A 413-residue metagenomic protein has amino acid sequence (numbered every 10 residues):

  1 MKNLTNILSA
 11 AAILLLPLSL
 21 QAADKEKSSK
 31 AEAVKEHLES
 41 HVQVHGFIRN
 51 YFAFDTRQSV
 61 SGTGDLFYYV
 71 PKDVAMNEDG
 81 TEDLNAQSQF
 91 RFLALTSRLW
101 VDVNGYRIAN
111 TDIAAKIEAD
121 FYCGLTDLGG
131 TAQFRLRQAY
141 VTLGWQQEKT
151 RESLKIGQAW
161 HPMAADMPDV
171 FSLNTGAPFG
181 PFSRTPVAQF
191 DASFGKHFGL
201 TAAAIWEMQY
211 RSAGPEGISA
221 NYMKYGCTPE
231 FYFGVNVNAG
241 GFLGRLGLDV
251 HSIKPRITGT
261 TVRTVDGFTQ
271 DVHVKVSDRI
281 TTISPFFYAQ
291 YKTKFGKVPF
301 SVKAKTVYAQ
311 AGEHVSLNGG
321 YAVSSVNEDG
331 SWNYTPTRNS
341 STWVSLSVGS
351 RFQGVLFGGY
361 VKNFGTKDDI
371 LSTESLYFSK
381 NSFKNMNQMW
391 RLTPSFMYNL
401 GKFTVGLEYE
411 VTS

Functional and structural regions predicted by a protein language model:
M1-K35: Cleavable N-terminal export/targeting peptides
K25-V44, A114-E118, D249-H251, R279-F295 (+1 more regions): Transmembrane beta-barrel strand/turn architecture of Gram-negative outer membrane proteins
K27-S29, D79-A86, V170-L173, P215-S219 (+3 more regions): Extracytoplasmic loops and strand-loop junctions of Gram-negative outer membrane beta-barrel proteins
A33, A86-F90, T126-G130, T175-P181 (+4 more regions): Outer-membrane beta-barrel domain signature
K35-G64, T81-R211, Y225-T228, Y232-L243 (+3 more regions): Outer membrane beta-barrel
T63-N77, S324-D329: Surface-exposed loop/turn segments flanking beta-strands in extracellular/periplasmic regions
G240-M386, W390: Detector for outer-membrane/organellar transmembrane beta-barrel domains, recognizing the amphipathic beta-strand
L400-S413: Predominantly the C-terminal beta-signal and adjacent terminal strand-loop region of outer-membrane beta-barrel
